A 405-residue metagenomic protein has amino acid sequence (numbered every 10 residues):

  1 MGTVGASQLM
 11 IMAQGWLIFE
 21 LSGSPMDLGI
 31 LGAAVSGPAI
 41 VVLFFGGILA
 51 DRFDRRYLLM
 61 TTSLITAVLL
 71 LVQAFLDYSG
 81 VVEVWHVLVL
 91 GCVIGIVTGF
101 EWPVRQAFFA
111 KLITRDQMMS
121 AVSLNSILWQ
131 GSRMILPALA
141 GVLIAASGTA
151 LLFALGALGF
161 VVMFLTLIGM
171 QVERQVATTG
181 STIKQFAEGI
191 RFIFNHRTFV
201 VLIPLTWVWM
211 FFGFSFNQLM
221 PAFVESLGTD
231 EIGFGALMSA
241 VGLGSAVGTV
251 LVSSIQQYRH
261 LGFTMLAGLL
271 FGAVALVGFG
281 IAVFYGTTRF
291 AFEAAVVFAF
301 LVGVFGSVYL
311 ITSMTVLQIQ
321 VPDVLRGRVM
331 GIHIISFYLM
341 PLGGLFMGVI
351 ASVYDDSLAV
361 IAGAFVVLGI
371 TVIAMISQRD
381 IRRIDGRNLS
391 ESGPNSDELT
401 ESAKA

Functional and structural regions predicted by a protein language model:
M1-A405: Alpha-helical transmembrane-bundle signature of multi-pass membrane transport and export proteins
